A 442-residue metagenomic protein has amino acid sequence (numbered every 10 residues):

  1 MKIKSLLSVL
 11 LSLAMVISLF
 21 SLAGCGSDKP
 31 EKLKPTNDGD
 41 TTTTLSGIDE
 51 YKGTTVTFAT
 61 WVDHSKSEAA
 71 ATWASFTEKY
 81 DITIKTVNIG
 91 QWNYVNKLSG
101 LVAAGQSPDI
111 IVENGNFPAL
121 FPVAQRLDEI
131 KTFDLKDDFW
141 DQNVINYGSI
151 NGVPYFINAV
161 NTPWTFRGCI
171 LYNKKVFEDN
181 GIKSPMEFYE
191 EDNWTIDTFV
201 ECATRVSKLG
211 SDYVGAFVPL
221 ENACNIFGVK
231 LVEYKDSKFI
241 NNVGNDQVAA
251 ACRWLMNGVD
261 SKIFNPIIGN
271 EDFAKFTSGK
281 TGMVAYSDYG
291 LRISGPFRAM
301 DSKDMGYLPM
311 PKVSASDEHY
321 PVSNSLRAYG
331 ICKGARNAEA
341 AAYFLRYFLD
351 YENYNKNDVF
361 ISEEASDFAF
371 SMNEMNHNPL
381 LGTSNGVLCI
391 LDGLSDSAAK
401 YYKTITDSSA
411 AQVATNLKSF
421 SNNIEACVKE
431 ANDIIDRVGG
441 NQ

Functional and structural regions predicted by a protein language model:
G39-K52, N114-R167, D197, L308: Hinge/lid segment of periplasmic solute-binding proteins
D63-D81, K175-F177: Short, polar/charged alpha-helical segment
A74-V144, S149, N180, G282-M283 (+1 more regions): Extracytoplasmic "Venus flytrap"/periplasmic binding protein-like
T83, A338, E352-Q442: Conserved C-terminal helix/tail region of periplasmic/extracytoplasmic solute-binding proteins
K131-W140, F188-E191, L231-A250, A299 (+1 more regions): Short, solvent-exposed loop/beta-turn-alpha elements that line the ligand-binding surface or hinge of extracytoplasmic
G152, R298-E363: Extracytoplasmic/periplasmic substrate-recognition and gating elements
V153-G168, E178, D192-I240: Extracytoplasmic/periplasmic solute-binding protein
E201-A203, S237-G269: Glycine-centered hinge/linker elements that transmit conformational signals in sensory and ligand-binding systems
